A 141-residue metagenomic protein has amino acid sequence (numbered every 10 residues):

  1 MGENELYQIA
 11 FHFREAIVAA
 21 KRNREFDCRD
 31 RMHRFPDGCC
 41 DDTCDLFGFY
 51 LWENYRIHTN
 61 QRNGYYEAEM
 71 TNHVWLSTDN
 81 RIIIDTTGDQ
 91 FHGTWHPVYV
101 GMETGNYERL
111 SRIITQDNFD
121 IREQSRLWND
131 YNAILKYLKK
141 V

Functional and structural regions predicted by a protein language model:
M1-V141: A structural boundary/capping signal
